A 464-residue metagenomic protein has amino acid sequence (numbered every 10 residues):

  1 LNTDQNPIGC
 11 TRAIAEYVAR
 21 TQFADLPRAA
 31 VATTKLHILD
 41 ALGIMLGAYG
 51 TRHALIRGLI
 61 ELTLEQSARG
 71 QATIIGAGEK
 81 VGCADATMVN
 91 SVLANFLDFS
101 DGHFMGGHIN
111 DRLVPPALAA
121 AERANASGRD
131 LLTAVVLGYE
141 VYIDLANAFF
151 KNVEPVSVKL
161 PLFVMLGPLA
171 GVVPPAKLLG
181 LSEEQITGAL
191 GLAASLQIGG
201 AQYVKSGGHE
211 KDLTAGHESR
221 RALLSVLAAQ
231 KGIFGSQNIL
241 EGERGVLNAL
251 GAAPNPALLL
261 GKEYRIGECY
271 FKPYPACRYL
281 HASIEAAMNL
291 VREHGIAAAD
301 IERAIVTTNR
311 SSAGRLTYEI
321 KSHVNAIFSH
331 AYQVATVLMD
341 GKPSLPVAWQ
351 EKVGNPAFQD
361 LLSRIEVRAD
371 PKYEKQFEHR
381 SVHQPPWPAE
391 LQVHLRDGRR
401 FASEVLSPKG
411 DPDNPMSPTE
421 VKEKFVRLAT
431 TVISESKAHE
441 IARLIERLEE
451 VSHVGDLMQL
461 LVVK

Functional and structural regions predicted by a protein language model:
L1-G107, Y203-K205, E210-R220, L227-K464: Terminal-appendage/accessory-domain detector
R12, E16, D40, P115 (+6 more regions): Generic structural signal for well-ordered, non-membrane alpha-helices
V31, K35, L39, L113 (+3 more regions): Hydrophobic face of alpha-helices
S91-L145, F149-F150: Hydrophobic alpha-helical hairpins/lids featuring a short glycine-rich hinge
M105-R112, D130-V135, V153-P168, K211-A215 (+3 more regions): Active-site nucleophile and cofactor-binding loops and adjacent substrate-binding regions of central metabolic enzymes
N110-L118, G167-P174, S219-L224, A282 (+1 more regions): Well-ordered alpha-helical segments within folded domains of soluble proteins
A120, V135-L145, L190-G200, T308-S312: Acidic, glycine-rich active-site loops and adjacent beta-strand->loop/helix elements that engage anionic groups
A124-D130, N147-K159, P168-A189, G200-D212 (+1 more regions): Active-site cavity-forming subdomains of large catalytic enzyme subunits
